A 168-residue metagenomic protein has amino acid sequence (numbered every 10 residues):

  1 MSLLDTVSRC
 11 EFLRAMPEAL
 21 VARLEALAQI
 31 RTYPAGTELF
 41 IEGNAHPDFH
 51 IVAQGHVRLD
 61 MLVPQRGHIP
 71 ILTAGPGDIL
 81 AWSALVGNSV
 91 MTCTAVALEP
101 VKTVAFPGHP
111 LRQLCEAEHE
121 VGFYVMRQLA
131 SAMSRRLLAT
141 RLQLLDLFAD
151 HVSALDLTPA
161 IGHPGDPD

Functional and structural regions predicted by a protein language model:
M1-D168: Cytosolic regulatory regions built on CNB/CRP/Popeye-like sensor folds
